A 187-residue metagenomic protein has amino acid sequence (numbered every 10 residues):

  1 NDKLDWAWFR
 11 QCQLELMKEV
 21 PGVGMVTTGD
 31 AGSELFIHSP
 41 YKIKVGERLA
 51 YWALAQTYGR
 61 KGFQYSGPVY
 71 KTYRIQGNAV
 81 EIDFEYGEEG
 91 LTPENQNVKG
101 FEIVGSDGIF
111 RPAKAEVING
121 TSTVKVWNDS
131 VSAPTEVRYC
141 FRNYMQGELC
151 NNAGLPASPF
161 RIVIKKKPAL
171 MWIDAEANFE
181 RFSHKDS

Functional and structural regions predicted by a protein language model:
N1-L4: Active-site segments of SGNH/GDSL-like serine hydrolases that catalyze O-acetyl group transfer/hydrolysis on lipids
W6, K42, S130-V131: A broadly tuned, weak detector of single residues within folded domains
F9-G100: Catalytic cores of secreted or luminal carbohydrate-active enzymes
E88-D186: C-terminal beta-sandwich/jelly-roll accessory domains of carbohydrate-active enzymes
